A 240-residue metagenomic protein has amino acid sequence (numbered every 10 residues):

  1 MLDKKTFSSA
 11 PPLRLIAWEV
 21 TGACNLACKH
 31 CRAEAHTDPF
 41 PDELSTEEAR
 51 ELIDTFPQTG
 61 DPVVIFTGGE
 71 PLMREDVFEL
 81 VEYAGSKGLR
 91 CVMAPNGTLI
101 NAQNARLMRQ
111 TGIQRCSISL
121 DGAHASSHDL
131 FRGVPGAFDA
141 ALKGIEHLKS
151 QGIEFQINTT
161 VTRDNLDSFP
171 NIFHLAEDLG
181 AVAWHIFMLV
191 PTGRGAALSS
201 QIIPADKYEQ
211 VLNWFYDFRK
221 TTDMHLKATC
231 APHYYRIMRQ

Functional and structural regions predicted by a protein language model:
M1-R115: Conserved alpha-helical substructure of the radical SAM core
L44, T111, S119-D121, S126-Q240: Radical SAM enzyme [4Fe-4S]-AdoMet core and its adjacent flexible, acidic and glycine-rich loops/tails across
